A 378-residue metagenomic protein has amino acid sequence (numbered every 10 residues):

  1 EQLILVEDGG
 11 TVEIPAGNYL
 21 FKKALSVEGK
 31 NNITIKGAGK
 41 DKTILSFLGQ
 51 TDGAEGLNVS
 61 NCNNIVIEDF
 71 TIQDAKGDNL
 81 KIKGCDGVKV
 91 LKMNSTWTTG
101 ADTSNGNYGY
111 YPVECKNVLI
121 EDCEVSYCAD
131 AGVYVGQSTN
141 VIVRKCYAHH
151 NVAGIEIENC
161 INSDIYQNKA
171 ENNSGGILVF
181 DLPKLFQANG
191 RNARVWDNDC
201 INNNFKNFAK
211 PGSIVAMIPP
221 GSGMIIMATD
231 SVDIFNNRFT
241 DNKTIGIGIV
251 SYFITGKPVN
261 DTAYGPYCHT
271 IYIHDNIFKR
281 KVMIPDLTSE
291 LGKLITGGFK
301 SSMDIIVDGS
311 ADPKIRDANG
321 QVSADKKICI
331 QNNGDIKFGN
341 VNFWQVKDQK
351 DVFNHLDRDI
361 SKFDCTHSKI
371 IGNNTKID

Functional and structural regions predicted by a protein language model:
E1-E13: Acidic Gly/Asp/Thr-rich repetitive segments characteristic of extracellular carbohydrate-active and adhesion proteins
G10, G17, K23, N31-I33 (+18 more regions): The right-handed parallel beta-helix/beta-solenoid scaffold, focusing on the short coil/turn and N-cap positions
K22, G49-N58, D74-K81, D102-P112 (+6 more regions): Extracellular beta-strand/beta-solenoid scaffold signature
G29-K76, T99: Right-handed parallel beta-helix/beta-spiral solenoid domain characteristic of secreted/periplasmic
E158-N202: Acidic, glycine-rich loop-and-beta core segments that form the ion-binding/anion-interacting portion of active sites
T255, D261-P266, H274-D378: Acidic, glycine- and Ser/Thr-rich low-complexity intrinsically disordered tracts in extracellular/secreted proteins
